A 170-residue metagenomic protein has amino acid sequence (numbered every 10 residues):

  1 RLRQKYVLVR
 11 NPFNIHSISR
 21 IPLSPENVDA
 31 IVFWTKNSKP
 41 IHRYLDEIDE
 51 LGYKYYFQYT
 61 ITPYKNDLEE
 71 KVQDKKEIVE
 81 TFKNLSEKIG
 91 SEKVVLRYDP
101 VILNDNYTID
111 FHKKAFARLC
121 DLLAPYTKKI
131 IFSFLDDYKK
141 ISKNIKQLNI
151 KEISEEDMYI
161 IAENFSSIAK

Functional and structural regions predicted by a protein language model:
R1-L68, K75-S91: Conserved Radical SAM active-site core
G52, G90, N149, S154 (+1 more regions): Residue-identity detector for glycine
P63-V72, P100-D110, I145-E156: Surface-exposed cleft-lining segments at the edges of enzyme active sites
E77-N144, E163-K170: Conserved C-terminal portion of the radical SAM core fold that forms the substrate/S-adenosylmethionine-binding
I160: Aromatic- and glycine-enriched glycan-recognition loops and surfaces that form the carbohydrate-binding subsites
